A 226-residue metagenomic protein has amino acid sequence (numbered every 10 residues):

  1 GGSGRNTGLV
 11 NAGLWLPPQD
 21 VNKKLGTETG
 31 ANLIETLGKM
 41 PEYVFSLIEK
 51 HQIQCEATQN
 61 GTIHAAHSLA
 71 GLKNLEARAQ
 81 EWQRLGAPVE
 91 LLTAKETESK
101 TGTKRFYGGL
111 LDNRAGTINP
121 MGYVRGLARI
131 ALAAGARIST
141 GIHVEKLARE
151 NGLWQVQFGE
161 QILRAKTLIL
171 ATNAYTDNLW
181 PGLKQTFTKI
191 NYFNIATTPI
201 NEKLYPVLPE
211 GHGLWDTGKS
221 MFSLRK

Functional and structural regions predicted by a protein language model:
G1, V10, K39-T58, V144-K146 (+2 more regions): Active-site substrate-recognition segment that forms the wall of the catalytic cavity or substrate channel
G2-S3, K100-G102: Short glycine-biased active-site loop of nucleotidyltransferases that positions the nucleotide triphosphate and helps
N6: Noncatalytic nucleic-acid binding interfaces
G13-A94: Dinucleotide-binding Rossmann-like beta1-alpha1 core, especially the glycine-rich loop that anchors the ADP
E28, E35, K39, L92 (+5 more regions): Conserved active-site and cofactor/substrate-binding residues in soluble primary-metabolism enzymes
T62-A66, G109-L111, N194: Short aromatic/hydrophobic contact patches that present stacked aromatics for nucleic-acid/ligand binding
K73-L85, K104-T167, A171: Helical element adjacent to the flavin cofactor pocket in flavoenzyme catalytic cores
